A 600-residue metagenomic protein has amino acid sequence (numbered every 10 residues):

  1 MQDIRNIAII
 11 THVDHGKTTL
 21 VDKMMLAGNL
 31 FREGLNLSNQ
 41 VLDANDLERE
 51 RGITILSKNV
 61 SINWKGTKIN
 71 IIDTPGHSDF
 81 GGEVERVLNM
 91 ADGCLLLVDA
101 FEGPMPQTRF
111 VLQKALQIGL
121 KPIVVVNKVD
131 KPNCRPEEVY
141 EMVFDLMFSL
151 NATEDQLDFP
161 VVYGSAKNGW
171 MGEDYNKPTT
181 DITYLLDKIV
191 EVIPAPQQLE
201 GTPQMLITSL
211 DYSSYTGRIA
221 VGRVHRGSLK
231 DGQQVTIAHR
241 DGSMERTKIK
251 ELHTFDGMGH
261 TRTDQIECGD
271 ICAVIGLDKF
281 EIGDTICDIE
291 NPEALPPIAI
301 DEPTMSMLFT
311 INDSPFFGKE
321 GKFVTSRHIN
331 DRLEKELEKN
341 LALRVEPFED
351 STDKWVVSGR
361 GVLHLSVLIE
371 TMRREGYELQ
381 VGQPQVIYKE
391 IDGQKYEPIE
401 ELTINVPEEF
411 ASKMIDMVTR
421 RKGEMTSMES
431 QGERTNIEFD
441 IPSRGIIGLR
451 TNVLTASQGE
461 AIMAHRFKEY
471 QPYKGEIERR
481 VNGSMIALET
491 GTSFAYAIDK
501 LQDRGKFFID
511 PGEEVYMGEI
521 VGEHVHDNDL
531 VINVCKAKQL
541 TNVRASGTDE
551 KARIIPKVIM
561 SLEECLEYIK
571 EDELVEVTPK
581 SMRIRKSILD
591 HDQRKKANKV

Functional and structural regions predicted by a protein language model:
M1-P104, M142, L210-S213: P-loop NTPase switch module centered on the Walker A-proximal segment
H15, A27, H77-S78, F101-P104 (+17 more regions): Conserved nucleotide-binding/hydrolysis micro-motifs of P-loop NTPases
N36-L42, L150-G164, P196-L206, G242-F255 (+8 more regions): Interdomain boundary/hinge elements
K121, K131-E191: Canonical P-loop GTPase G-domain recognition
R135, Y140, D284-C287, V356 (+5 more regions): Charge-rich, low-aromatic oligomerization/scaffolding segments with amphipathic character
Q204-M307, F317-K319, N482, G491-T541 (+2 more regions): Conserved nucleotide-binding/hydrolysis modules and their immediate coupling elements across P-loop/ASCE NTPase motors
F255, H260-T263, Y396, I441 (+3 more regions): Long insertion/accessory domains within large nucleic-acid-processing enzymes
S314-E338, K551, I555: A short, contiguous, amphipathic alpha-helix enriched in charged residues
